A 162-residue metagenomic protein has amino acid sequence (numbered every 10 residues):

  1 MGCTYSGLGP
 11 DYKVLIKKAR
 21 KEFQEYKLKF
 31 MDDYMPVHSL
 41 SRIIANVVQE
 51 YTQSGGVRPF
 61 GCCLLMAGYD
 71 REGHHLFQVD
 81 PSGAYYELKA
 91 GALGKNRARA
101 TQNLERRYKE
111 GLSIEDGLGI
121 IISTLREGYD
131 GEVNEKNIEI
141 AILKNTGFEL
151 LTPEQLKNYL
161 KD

Functional and structural regions predicted by a protein language model:
M1-D162: Long, low-complexity N-terminal extensions
